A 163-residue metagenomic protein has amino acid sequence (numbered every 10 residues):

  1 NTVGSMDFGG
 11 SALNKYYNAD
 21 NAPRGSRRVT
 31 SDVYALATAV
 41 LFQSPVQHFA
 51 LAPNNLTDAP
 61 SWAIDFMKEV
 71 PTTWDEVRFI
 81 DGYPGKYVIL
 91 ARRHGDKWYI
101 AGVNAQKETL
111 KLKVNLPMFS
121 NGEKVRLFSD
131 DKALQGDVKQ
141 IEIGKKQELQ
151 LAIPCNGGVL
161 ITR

Functional and structural regions predicted by a protein language model:
N1-N54, G82: Glycan-recognition surfaces
G10, A52-P53, G102-N104, L116 (+2 more regions): Active-site proximal loops enriched in glycine and acidic residues that flank catalytic Cys/His/Asp and coordinate
N55-A63: A glycine-rich phosphate-binding loop feature that marks nucleotide/adenosyl-phosphate handling sites
F66-R92: Edge strands and adjacent loops of beta-rich recognition modules
V77-F79, I89-L90, V138-I141, E148-L151: Beta-strand-rich interaction surfaces with strong enrichment in secreted/lumenal proteins
Y83-N121, N156-T162: Carbohydrate-binding surface patches
R126-K146: Solvent-exposed beta-strand/loop surfaces of large extracellular or lumenal domains
I141-R163: C-terminal beta-strand-rich structural cap/linker in extracellular carbohydrate-active enzymes
